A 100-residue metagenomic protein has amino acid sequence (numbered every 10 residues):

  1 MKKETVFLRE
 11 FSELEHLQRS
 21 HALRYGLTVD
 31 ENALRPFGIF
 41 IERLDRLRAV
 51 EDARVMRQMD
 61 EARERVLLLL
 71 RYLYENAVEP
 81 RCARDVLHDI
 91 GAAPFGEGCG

Functional and structural regions predicted by a protein language model:
M1-G26: Negatively charged, low-complexity tracts enriched in Asp/Glu with abundant Ser/Thr
K2-K3, R46-G100: Mixed-charge, Lys/Arg-enriched low-complexity segments
L8-S12, R24, L44, E51-R54 (+1 more regions): Sparse, context-dependent recognition of short Cys/His-centered cofactor- or disulfide-binding micro-motifs
Y25-E31, E42, Y72: Generic ordered-secondary-structure signal
E31-V55: A short, structured beta-strand/loop element
